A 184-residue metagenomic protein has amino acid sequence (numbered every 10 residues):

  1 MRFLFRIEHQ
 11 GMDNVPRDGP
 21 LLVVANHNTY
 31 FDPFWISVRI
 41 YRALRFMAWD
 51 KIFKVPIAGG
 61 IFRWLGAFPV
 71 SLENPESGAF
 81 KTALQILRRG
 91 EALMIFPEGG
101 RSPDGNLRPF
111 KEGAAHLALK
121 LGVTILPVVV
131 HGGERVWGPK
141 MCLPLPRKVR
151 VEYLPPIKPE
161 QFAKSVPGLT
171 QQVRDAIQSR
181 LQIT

Functional and structural regions predicted by a protein language model:
R2-F3, V15-N74, K81-T82: Catalytic core of membrane glycerolipid acyltransferases/transacylases, capturing the structured, soluble-facing
R2-Q10, E134-V136: Short gly/ser/thr-rich secondary-structure transition/capping motifs
E8, H27, G66, G90 (+1 more regions): Conserved functional loop/turn residues at catalytic and ligand-binding sites
D13, D50, S71, V129 (+1 more regions): Residues at the C-termini of beta-strands that transition into short coil/loop
D13-P16, L143-P144: A short beta-turn/loop motif at secondary-structure boundaries
G78-T184: Non-catalytic C-terminal accessory region of glycerolipid acyltransferases and related lyso-lipid remodeling enzymes
